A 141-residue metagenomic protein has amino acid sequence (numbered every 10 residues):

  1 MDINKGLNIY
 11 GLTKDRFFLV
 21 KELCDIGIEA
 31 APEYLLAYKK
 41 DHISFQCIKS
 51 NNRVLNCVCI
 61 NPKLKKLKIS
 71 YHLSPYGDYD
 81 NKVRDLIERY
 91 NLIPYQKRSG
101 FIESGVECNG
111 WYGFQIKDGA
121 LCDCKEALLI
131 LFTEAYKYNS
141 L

Functional and structural regions predicted by a protein language model:
M1-S50: Charge-rich, low-complexity N-terminal segments
I3, Y79-V83, K125: Short amphipathic alpha-helical segments that mediate assembly, nucleic-acid/protein binding, or membrane association
G11, I28-A31, N91, F132 (+1 more regions): Generic secondary-structure transition motif, activating predominantly at the C-termini of alpha-helices
D25, V58-I60, D123: Secreted/luminal cysteine- and crosslink-motif detector
Y38-G110: Short, conserved beta-strand/beta-arch hydrophobic-aromatic motifs that form part of recognition grooves or interface
I93-L141: Well-ordered alpha/beta subsegment
